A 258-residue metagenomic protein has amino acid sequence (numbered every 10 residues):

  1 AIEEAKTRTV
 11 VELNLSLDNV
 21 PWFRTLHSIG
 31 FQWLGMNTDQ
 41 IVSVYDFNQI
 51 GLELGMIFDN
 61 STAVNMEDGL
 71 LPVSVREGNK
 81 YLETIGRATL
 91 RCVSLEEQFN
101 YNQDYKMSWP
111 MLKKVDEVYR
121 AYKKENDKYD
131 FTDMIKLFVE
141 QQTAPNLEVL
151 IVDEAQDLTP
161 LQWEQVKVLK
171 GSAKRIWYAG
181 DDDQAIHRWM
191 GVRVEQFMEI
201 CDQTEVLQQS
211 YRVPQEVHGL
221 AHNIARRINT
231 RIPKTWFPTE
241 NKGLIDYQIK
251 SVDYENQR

Functional and structural regions predicted by a protein language model:
A1-Q40: P-loop NTPase Walker
E3-E4, R24-L26, V149, Q156-L244 (+1 more regions): Conserved helicase motor core of SF1/SF2 NTP-dependent helicases
E12, M36, A88-R91, N223-I228: Phosphate/oxyanion-binding loops and surfaces in catalytic or ligand/nucleic-acid-binding neighborhoods
L17-V20, T25, D39, V44-L52 (+2 more regions): SF2 helicase/translocase NTPase motor core, specifically the RecA-like lobe 1 inter-motif segment between Walker
G30, Q40-D68, S172-A185, I200-S210: Conserved phosphoryl-transfer catalytic core
G35-V44, G219-I224: Short, surface-exposed amphipathic charged segments that create phosphate/polyanion-binding patches used for binding
T62-I151, P160-Q165, R188: Accessory N-terminal region flanking or inserted into the helicase ATPase core in nucleic-acid motor proteins
